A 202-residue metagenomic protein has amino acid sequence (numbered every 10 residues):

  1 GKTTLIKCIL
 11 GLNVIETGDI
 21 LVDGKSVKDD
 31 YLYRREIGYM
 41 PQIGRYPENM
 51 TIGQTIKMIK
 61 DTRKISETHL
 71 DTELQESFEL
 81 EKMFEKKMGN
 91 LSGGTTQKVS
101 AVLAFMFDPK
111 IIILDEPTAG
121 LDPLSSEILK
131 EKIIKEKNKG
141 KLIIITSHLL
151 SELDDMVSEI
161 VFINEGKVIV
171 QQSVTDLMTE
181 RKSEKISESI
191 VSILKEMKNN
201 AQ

Functional and structural regions predicted by a protein language model:
L10: Helix-to-loop junction immediately C-terminal to a conserved catalytic motif
G18-Y33: Conserved ABC transporter NBD signature motif
K57, T68-M83: Conserved ABC ATPase "signature" region
A101: Hydrophobic anchor residue at the start of the ABC signature
I112-E116: Catalytic Walker B motif of ABC-type/P-loop ATPase nucleotide-binding domains
P123-S125: Helix N-cap at the start of a conserved alpha-helix in ABC-type nucleotide-binding domains
